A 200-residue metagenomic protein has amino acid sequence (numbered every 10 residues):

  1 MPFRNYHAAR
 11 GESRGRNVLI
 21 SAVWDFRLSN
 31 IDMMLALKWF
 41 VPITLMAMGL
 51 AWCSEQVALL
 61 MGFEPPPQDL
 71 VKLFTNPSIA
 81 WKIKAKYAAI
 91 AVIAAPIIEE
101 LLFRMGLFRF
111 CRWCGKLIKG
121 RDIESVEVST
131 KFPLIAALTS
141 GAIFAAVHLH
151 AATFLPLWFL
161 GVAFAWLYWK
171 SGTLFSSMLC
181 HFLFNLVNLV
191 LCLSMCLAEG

Functional and structural regions predicted by a protein language model:
M1-Y6, W24, R109: Generic low-polarity alpha-helical segments
P2-A9, L167-S171: Structural signal for the C-terminal ends of transmembrane alpha-helices and the immediately following loop
P2-R4, R14, F182: Intrinsic disorder/low-complexity signature
A9-R10, L189: Intrinsically disordered and other compositionally biased segments
R10-A95, R112-S129, A198-G200: Juxtamembrane helix-loop-helix connectors linking adjacent transmembrane helices in multi-pass membrane enzymes
M48, W52, I79-G200: Transmembrane helix-loop-helix hairpins at the membrane interface of multi-pass integral membrane proteins
